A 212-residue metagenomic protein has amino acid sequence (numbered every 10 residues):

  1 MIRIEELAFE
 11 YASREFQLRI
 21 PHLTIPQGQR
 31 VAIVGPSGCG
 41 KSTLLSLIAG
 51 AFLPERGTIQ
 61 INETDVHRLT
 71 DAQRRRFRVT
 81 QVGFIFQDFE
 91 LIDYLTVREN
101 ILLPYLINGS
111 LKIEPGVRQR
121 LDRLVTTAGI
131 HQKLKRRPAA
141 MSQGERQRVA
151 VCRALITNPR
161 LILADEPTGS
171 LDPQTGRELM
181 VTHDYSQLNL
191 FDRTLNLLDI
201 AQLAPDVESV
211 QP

Functional and structural regions predicted by a protein language model:
I2, L7-M180, D184-L190, T194-L197: ABC family nucleotide-binding domain
N189, R193, L198-P212: Conserved beta-strand-loop-alpha-helix hinge in the C-terminal portion of ABC ATPase nucleotide-binding domains
